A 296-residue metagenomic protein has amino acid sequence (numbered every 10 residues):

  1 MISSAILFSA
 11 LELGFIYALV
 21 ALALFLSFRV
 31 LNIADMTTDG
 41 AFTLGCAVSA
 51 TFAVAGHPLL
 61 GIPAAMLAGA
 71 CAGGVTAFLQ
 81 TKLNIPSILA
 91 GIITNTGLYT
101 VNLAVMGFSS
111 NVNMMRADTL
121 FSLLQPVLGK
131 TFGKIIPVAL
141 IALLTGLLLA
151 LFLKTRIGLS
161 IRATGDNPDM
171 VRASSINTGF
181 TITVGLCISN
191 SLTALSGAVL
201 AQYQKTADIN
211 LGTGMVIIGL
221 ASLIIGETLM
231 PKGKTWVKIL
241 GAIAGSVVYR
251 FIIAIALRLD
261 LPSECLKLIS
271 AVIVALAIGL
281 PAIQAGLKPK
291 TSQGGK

Functional and structural regions predicted by a protein language model:
A5-H57, F78-L83, I224-K232: Single transmembrane alpha-helix segments in multi-pass membrane proteins
L13, I88, S110, M115 (+4 more regions): Loop-to-transmembrane alpha-helix initiation sites
L24, H57-T96, A142-G146, G245 (+1 more regions): Alpha-helical transmembrane segments within multi-pass membrane transporters and channels
V30-A34, G74-T119, R156, K205-I209 (+1 more regions): Short loop segments and helix-boundary regions at transmembrane helix junctions of multi-pass inner-membrane proteins
A72, T131-L211, V216: Helix-loop-helix "hairpin" substructures at the membrane interface of multi-pass membrane proteins
S87, I93-K154, T183-V184, C265 (+1 more regions): Transmembrane helix-bundle core of multi-pass membrane transporters and related energy-transducing complexes
D166-A173, N177-F180, G233, V237 (+1 more regions): Cytosolic-side transmembrane-helix boundaries in multi-pass membrane proteins
T193, G197-L268: Transmembrane alpha-helical segments in multi-pass inner-membrane proteins
